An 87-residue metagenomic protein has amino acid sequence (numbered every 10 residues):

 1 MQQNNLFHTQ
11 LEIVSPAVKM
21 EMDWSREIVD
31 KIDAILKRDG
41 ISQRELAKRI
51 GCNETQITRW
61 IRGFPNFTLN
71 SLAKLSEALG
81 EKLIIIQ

Functional and structural regions predicted by a protein language model:
M1-A34: N-terminal flexible/basic segments that precede or flank functional cores
L36, A47, S76: The alpha-helix within a helix-turn-helix
G40, I86-Q87: Short, charged recognition helix plus adjacent turn of helix-turn-helix-like nucleic-acid-binding domains
G40-T58: Short alpha-helical DNA-recognition segment
S42, T68-S71: Residues that mark the N-terminal boundary/hinge immediately upstream of a DNA-recognition element
N70-I85: DNA major-groove recognition helix of helix-turn-helix/homeodomain DNA-binding modules
